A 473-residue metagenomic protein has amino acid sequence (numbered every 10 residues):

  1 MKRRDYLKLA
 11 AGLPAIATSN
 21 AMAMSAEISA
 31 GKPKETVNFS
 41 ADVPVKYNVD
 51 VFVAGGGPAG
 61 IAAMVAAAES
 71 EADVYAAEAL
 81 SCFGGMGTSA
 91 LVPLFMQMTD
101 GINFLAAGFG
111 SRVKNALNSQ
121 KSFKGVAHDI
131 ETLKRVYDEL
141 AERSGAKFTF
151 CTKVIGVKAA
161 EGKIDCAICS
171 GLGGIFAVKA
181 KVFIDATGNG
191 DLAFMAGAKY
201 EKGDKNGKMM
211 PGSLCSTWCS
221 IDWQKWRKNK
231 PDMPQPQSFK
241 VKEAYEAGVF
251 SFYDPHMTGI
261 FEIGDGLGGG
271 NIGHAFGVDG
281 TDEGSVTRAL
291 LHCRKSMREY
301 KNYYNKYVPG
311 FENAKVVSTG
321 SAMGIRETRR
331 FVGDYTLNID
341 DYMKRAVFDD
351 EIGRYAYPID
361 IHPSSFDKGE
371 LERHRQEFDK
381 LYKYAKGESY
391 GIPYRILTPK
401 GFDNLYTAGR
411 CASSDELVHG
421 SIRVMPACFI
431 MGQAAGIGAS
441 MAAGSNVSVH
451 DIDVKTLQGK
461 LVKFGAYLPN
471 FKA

Functional and structural regions predicted by a protein language model:
D5-E27: N-terminal export signals
P33-N48: A short, basic/flexible loop-to-alpha-helix module at the beginning of a structural domain
K46-G57: Beta1/beta-strand and adjacent pyrophosphate-binding region of the FAD-binding site in flavoprotein oxidoreductases
G60: N-terminal Rossmann-fold NAD(P) dinucleotide-binding loop
A66, A72-D73, E78-G156, A160 (+2 more regions): Conserved N-terminal/central alpha/beta ligand/cofactor-binding core
M86, G171, I175-V182, A186-A473: Flavin (FAD/FMN)-binding glycine-rich loop and adjacent Rossmann-like elements that form
K158-F176: Conserved beta-strand-loop-beta-strand element in the redox core of flavoprotein oxidoreductases
